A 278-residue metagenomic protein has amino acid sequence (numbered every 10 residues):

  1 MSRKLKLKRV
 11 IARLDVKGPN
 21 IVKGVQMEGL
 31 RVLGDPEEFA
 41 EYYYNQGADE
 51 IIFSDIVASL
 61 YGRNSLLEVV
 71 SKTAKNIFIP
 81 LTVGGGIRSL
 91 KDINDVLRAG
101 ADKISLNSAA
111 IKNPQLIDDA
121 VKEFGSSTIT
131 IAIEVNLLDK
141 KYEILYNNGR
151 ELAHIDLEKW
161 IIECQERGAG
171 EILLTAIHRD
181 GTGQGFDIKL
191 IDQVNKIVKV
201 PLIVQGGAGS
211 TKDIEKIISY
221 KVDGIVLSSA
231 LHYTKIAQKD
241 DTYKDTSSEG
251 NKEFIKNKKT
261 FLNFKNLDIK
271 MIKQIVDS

Functional and structural regions predicted by a protein language model:
K6-R9, V22, K75-V83, S126-T130 (+2 more regions): Short beta-strand/loop segments at the ligand-binding rim of alpha/beta enzyme cores
R9-L14, K23, I51-F53, L81-G85 (+5 more regions): Hydrophobic faces of well-ordered beta-strands that scaffold small-molecule active sites in alpha/beta enzyme cores
D15, Y43, I51, V83 (+6 more regions): Conserved, mostly hydrophobic/aromatic
V16-G18, V22-K23, A101-R179: Conserved anion-binding
E50-V69, S108, L173-Q184: Glycine-rich, proline-tolerant flexible connector loops at the mouths of alpha/beta enzymes
L66-S126: Glycine/small-residue-rich loop that forms an oxyanion/phosphate-binding "nest" at active or ligand-binding sites
I77, L81-I104, K189-L227: Catalytic cores of alpha/beta
I117-F124, E215-S278: C-terminal helical cap(s) of enzyme catalytic domains, especially alpha/beta-barrels
